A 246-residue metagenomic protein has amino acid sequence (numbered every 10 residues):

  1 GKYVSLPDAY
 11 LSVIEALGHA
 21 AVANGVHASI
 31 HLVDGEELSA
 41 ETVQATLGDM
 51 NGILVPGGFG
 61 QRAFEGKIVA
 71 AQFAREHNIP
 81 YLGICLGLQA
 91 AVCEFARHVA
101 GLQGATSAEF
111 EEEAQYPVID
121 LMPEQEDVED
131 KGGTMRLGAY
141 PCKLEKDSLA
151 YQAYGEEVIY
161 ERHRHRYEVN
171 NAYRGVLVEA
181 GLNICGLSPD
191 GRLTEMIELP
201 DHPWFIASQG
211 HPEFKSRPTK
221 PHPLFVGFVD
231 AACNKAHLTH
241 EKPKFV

Functional and structural regions predicted by a protein language model:
G1-P203, Q209-V246: N-terminal beta1-alpha1 cap of cysteine-dependent amidohydrolase-like domains
